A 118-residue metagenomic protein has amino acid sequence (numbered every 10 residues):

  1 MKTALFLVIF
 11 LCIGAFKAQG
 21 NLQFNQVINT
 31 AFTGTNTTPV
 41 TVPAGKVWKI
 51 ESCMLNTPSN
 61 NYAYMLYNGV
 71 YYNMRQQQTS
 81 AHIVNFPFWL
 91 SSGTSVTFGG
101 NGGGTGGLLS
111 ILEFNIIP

Functional and structural regions predicted by a protein language model:
A4-I13: Sec-dependent N-terminal signal peptides
F16-G20: Boundary at the C-terminal end of the N-terminal hydrophobic targeting segment
N21-G69, N115: Beta-rich globular "head" domains
T38-T41, A81-W89: Exposed aromatic-hydrophobic patches
V70-T79: Solvent-exposed serine/threonine-rich low-complexity stretches and specific carbohydrate-binding patches
P87-G104: Noncatalytic modules at the cell exterior or secretory-pathway interfaces, chiefly beta-strand-rich lectin/adhesion
G103-F114: Edge beta-strands of jelly-roll/beta-sandwich modules across compartments, strongly enriched in secreted/luminal
